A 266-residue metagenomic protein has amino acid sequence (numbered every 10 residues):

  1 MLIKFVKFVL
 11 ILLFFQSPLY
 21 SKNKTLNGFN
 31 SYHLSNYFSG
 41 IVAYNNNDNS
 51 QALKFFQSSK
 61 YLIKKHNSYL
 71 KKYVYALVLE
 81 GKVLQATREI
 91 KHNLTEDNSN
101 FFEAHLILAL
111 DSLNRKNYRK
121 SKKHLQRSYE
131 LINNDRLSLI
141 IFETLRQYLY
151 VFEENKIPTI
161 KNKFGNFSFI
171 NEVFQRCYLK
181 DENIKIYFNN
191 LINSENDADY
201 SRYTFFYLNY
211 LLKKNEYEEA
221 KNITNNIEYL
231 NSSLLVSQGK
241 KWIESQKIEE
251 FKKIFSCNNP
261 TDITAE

Functional and structural regions predicted by a protein language model:
M1-K22: Classical Sec-dependent N-terminal signal peptides that target proteins to the secretory pathway
P18-L26, S58, K213-T264: Long, contiguous interaction/recruitment modules in multidomain scaffold/adaptor proteins
L19-Y73, L79, N100: N-terminal leader/linker segments that initiate helical-solenoid repeat arrays
G28-N36, I63-L70, D97-I107, K120 (+6 more regions): Generic helix N-cap/helix-start motif at coil->alpha-helix transitions
V42, A76, D111, L149-Y150 (+2 more regions): Residue-level signature for tetratricopeptide repeat
N46, E80, R115, E153-E154 (+2 more regions): Structural motif corresponding to the intra-repeat A-B loop/turn of tetratricopeptide repeats
L53, V83-E96, R119-L131, E154-F167 (+3 more regions): Alpha-helical repeat scaffolds
N67-L113: Mid-chain, structured segments of secreted extracytoplasmic proteins
